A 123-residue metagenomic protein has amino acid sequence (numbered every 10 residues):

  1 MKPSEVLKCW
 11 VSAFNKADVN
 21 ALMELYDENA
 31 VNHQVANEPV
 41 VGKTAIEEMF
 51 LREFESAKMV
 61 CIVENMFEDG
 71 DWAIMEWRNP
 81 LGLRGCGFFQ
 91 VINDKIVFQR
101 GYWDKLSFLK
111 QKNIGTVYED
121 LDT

Functional and structural regions predicted by a protein language model:
M1-A17, L25: Short, aromatic-enriched amphipathic alpha-helices that serve as compact interaction elements
M1-E5, N20, T44, L106: Generic alpha-helical secondary structure signal
M1-S4, V35-V40, Q99: Short charge-dense sequence patches
S12, N20, I92-N93: N-terminal non-cleavable signal-anchor helices
V19-D69: A solvent-exposed, acidic/Ser-Thr-rich amphipathic alpha-helical stretch
E47-T123: A beta-strand edge to alpha-helix "cap/lid" segment located at domain peripheries
